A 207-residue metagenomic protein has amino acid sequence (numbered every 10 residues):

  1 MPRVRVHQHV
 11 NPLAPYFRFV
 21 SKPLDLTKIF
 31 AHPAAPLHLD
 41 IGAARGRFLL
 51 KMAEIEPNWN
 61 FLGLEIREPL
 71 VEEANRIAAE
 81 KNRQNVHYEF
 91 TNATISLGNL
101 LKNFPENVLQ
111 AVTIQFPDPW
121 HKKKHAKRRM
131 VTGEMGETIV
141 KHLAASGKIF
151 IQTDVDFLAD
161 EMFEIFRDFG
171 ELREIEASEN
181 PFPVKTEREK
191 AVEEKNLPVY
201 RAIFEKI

Functional and structural regions predicted by a protein language model:
M1-L39, R47-I55: S-adenosyl-L-methionine
A44: Conserved glycine-rich SAM-binding loop
R67: Conserved SAM/SAH-binding beta-strand->alpha-helix loop
A74: Conserved SAM-binding loop
A78-E106: S-adenosyl-L-methionine
V131-A145: A short glycine-rich, Lys/Arg-flanked "PGG" loop and its adjoining helix->strand segment in the class I
S146-T153: Conserved beta-strand signature within the Rossmann-like core of class I S-adenosyl-L-methionine
D160-E164, D168-I207: Class I S-adenosyl-L-methionine
